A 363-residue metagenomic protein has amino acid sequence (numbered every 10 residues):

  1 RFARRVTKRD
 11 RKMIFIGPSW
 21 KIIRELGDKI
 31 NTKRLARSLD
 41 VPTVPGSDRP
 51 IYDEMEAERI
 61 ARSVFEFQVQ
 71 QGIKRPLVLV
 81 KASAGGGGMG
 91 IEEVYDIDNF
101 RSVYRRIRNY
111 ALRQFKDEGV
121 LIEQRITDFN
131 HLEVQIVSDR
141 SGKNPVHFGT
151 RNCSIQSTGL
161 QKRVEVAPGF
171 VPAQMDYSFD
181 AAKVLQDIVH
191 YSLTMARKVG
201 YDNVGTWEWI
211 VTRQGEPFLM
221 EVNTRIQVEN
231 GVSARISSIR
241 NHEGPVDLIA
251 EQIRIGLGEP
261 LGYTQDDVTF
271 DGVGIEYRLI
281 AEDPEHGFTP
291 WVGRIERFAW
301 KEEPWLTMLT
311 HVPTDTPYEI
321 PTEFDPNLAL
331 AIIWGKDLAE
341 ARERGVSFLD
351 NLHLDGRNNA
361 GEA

Functional and structural regions predicted by a protein language model:
R1-D28, P42-P50: A short, GP-enriched loop/loop-strand-helix hinge that lies immediately N-terminal to, or at the N-terminal rim
F2, N31-T32, A57, S192: Residues within well-ordered alpha-helices
R9, M13, L39-D40, I73-L77 (+3 more regions): ATP-dependent carboxylate activation and anion-phosphoryl transfer catalytic cores that bind Mg-ATP to form
K21-E25, K33, G86, S154-Q156: Short gly/pro/ser/thr-enriched loop/turn and capping motifs at secondary-structure boundaries
K33-R37, A61, I122: Structural element of the ATP-grasp superfamily
K33-V44, E66-Q70: A polyampholytic, Gly/Pro-enriched intrinsically disordered region
R49-E56, T127-F129: Short acidic loop-to-helix transition motifs that present clustered carboxylates
E56-Q71: Short amphipathic alpha-helix with an adjacent loop that forms part of the alpha/beta core around
